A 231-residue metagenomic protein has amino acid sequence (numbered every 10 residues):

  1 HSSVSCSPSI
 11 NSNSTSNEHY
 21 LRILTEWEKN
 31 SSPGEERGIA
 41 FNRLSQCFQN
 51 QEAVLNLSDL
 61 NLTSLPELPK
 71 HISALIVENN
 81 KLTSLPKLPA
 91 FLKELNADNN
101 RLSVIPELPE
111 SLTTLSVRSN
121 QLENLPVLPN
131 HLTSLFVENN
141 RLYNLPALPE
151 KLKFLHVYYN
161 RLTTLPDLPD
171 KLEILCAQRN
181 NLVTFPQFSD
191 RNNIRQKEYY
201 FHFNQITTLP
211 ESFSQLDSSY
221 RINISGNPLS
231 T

Functional and structural regions predicted by a protein language model:
H1-E18, T25-N30, K70, A90 (+11 more regions): Gram-negative host-targeted secretion-system effectors, predominantly Type III and Type IV, recognized via long
H1-S64, I72, T231: N-terminal capping/linker segments that flank leucine-rich repeat
E52, I72, L82, L92 (+12 more regions): Conserved hydrophobic position(s) of the canonical leucine-rich repeat
A53-L55, L75-V77, L95-A97, L115-V117 (+5 more regions): Conserved hydrophobic beta-strand positions in leucine-rich repeat
L65-L68, L85-L88, I105-L108, L125-L128 (+4 more regions): Canonical leucine-rich repeat
Y159, I174-N180, D190-T231: Leucine-rich repeat domain C-terminal region
